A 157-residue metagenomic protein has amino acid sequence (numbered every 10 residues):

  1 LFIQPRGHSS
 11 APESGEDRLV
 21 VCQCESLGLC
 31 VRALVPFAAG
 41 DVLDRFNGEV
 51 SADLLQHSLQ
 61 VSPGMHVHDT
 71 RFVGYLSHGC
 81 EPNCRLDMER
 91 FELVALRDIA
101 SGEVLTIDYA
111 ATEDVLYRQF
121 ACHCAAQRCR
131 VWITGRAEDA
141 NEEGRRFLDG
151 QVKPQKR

Functional and structural regions predicted by a protein language model:
L1-R157: Conserved catalytic SET/PR domain of SAM-dependent protein methyltransferases, capturing the structural core that binds
